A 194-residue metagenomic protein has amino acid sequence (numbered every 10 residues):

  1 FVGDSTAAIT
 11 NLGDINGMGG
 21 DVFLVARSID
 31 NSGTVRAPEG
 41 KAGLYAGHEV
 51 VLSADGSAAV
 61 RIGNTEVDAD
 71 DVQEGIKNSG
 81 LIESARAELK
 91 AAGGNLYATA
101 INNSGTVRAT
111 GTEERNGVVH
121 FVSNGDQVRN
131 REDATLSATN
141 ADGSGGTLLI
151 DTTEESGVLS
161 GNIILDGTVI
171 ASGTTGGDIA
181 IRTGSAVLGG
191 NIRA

Functional and structural regions predicted by a protein language model:
F1-A194: Extracellular and secretory-pathway beta-repeat/beta-biased strand scaffolds
